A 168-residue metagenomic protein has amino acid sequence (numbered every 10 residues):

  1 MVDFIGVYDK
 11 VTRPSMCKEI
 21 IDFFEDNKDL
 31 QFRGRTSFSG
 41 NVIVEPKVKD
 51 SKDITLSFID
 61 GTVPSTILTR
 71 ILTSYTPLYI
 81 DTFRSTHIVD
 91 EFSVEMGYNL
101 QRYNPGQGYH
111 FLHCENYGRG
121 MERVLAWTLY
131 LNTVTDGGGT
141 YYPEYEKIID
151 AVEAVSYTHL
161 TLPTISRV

Functional and structural regions predicted by a protein language model:
M1-S156, R167: Fe(II)/2-oxoglutarate oxygenase catalytic core
T158-T164: Conserved small/polar residues in nucleotide/adenosyl-binding loops
